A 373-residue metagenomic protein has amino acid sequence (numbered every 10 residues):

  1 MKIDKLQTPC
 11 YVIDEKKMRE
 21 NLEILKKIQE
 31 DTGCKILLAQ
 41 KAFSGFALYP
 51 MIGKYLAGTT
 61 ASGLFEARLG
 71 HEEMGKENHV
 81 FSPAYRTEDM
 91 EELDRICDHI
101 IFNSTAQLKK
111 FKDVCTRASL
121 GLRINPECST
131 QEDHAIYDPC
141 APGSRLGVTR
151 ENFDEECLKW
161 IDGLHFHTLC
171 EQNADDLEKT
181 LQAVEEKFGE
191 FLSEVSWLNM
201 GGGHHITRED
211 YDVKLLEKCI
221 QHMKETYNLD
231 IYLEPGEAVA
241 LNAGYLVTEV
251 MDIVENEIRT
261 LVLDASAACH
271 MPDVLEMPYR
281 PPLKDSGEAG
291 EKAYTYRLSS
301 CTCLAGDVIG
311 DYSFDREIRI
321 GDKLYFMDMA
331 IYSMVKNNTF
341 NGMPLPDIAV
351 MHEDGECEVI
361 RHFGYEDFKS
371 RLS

Functional and structural regions predicted by a protein language model:
M1-G75, F81-Y85, S266, F314-M327 (+1 more regions): N-terminal capping/small domains of soluble enzymes
K2-L6, D162-H167, G201: A short small-residue
K17, F43, E66, Y85 (+10 more regions): Short, glycine-/Ser/Thr-/acidic-enriched flexible segments
M18, K41, G70, L122 (+5 more regions): Conserved, mostly hydrophobic/aromatic
C34-W197, E209, C219: Active-site-proximal beta-alpha core segment in soluble small-molecule metabolic enzymes
N173-K179, T207-L216, N242-D252, D311-F314: Short glycine/threonine-rich loop-to-helix capping motif typified by GTGT followed within a few residues by an Asp-Pro
V184-L241: Acidic, glycine-rich loop-and-beta core segments that form the ion-binding/anion-interacting portion of active sites
P235-S373: Charged (often Lys/Glu-rich) extended helix/loop segments that serve as interaction or gating elements
